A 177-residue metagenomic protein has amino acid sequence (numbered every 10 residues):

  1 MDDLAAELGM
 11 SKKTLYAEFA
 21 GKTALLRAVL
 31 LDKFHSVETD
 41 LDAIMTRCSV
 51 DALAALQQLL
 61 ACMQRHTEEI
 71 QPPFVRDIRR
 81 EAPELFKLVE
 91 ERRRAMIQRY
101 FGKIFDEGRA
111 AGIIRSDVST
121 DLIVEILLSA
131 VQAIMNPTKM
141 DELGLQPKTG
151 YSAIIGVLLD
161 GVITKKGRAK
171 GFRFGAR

Functional and structural regions predicted by a protein language model:
M1-V29: Helix-turn-helix
A28, D42-E69, V124-L127: Hydrophobic alpha-helical connector segments
L31-E38: Short, basic, alpha-helical segments at the C-terminal edge of helix-turn-helix-like DNA-binding modules
S36, C62-I70, R92, M96 (+2 more regions): Phosphate/oxyanion-binding loops and surfaces in catalytic or ligand/nucleic-acid-binding neighborhoods
I44, C48, I70, F74-I78 (+2 more regions): Secondary-structure edge/capping motif, primarily at the C-terminal ends of alpha-helices and the immediately following
L53-A54, R92-R93, A110-I126, L145-T149 (+1 more regions): All-alpha amphipathic helical-bundle segments outside canonical DNA-binding/catalytic cores that form hydrophobic
Q58, R65, R99, K103-A111 (+1 more regions): C-terminal peripheral helix-coil segments that are non-catalytic and often amphipathic
R65-G102, A110-I113, L122: Short secondary-structure transition hinges
